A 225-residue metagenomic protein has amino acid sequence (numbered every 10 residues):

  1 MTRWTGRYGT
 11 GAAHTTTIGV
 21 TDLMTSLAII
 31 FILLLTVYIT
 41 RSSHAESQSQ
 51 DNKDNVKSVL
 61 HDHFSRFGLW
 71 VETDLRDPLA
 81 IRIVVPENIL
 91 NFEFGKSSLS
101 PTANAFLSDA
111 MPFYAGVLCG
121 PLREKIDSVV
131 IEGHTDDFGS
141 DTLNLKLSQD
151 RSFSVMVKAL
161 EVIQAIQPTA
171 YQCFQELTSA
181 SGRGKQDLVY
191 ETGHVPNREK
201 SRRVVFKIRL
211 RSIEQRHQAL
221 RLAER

Functional and structural regions predicted by a protein language model:
M1-F64, G68-V71, L75: Short terminal targeting/anchoring segments
Q48, N52, G95-F106, R123 (+3 more regions): Extracytoplasmic/periplasmic, Sec-exported soluble proteins
K53, K57, H61, N104 (+3 more regions): Extracytoplasmic/secreted envelope proteins and their assembly/folding machinery, especially bacterial periplasmic
L75-A110, F138-T142: Short, solvent-exposed beta-strand/turn patches at coil↔beta or beta↔helix junctions that act as interaction loops
R76-A80, E87, E124-I126, Q175 (+1 more regions): Extracytoplasmic
V84, I126-T135: Glycine- and acidic-rich phosphate- and metal-coordinating loops
F92-V130, L160-Q164, F206, E214 (+1 more regions): Periplasmic peptidoglycan-binding/anchoring modules of Gram-negative envelope and division proteins
E132-I213: Periplasmic OmpA-like peptidoglycan-binding domain that tethers envelope proteins to the cell wall
